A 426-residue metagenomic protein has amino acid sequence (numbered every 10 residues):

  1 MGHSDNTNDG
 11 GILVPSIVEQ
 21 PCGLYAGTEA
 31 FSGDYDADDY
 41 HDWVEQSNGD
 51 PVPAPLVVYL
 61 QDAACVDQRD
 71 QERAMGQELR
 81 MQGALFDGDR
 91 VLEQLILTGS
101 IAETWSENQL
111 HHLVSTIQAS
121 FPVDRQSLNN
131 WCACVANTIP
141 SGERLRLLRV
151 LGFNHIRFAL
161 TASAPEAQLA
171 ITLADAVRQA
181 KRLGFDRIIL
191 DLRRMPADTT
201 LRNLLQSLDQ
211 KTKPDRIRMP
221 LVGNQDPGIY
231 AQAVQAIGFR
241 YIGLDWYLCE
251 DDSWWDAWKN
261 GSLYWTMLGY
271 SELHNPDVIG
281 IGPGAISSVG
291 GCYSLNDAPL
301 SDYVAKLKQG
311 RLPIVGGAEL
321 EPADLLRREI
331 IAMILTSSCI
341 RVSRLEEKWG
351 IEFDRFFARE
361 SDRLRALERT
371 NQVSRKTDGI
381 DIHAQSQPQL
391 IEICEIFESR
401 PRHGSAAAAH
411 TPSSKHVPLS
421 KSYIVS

Functional and structural regions predicted by a protein language model:
M1-Y59, A63-C65, R73-E78, Q82 (+3 more regions): Flexible, acidic/Gly-rich N-terminal and inter-domain linker regions that tether and position cofactor-handling modules
Q61-A63, I281-G284, Q385: Structured loops at beta-to-helix junctions and adjacent beta-edge loops in soluble globular domains
R69-G83, Q94, T98-P122, Q126-D354 (+1 more regions): C-terminal scaffold of the Radical SAM
V342-R344, R355-F357, E392, S405: Extended hydrophobic-aromatic, low-complexity segments
E352-A366: Short amphipathic alpha-helical interaction segments
E368-D378: A short, conserved structural fragment
G379-A384: Minor-groove-contacting beta-hairpin "wing" of winged helix-turn-helix DNA-binding domains
Q387-S426: Short, amphipathic alpha-helical interaction segments positioned at domain boundaries
